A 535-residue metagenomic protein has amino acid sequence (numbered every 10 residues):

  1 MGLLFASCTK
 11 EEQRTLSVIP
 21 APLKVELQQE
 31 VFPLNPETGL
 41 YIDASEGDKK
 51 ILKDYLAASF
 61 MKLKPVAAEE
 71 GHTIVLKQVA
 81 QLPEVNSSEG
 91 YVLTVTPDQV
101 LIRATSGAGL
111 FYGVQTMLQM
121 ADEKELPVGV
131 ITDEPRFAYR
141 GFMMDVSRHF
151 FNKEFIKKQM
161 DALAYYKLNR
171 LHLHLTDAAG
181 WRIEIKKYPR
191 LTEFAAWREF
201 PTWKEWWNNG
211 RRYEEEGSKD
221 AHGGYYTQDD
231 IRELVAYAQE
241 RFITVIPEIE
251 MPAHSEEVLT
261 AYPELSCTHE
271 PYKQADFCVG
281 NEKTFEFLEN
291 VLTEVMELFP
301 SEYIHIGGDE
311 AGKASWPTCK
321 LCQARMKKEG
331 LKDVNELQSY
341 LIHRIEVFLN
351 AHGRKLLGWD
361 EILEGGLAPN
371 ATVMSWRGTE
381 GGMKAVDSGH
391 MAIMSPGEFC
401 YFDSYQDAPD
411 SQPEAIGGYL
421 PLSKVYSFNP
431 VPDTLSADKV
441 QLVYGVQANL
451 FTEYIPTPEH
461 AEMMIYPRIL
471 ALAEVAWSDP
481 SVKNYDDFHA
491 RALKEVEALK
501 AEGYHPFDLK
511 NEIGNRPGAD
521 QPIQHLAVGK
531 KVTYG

Functional and structural regions predicted by a protein language model:
M1-L3: Bacterial N-terminal signal peptides
C8-R140, N350-L363, L367, L493-A519: Acidic, contiguous N-terminal accessory segments
D48, F150-N152, A178-E184, P252-V258 (+6 more regions): Flexible loop/turn segments at secondary-structure boundaries
V85-Y303, R344, F348, Q447-F451: Feature activates predominantly on carbohydrate-active enzymes
E257-A371, W376-G389: Active-site neighborhood of glycoside hydrolase catalytic domains
K355-E361, G366-A371, R377-D520: Flexible, acidic glycine-rich loops studded with aromatic residues
P517-G535: Disordered, acidic Ser/Thr/Pro-rich linker "stalks" and the adjacent N-terminal cap of the next globular domain
